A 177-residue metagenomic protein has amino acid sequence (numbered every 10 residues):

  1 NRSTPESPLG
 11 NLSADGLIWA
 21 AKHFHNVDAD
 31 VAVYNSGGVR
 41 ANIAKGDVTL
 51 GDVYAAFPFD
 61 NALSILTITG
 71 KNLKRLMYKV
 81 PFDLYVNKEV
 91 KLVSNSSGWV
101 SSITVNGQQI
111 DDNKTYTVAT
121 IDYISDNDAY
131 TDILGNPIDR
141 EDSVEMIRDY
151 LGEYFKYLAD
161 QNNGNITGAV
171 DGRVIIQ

Functional and structural regions predicted by a protein language model:
N1-E6: Glycine-rich phosphate/diphosphate-binding loops and the adjacent beta-loop-alpha structural elements that coordinate
S7, N11-Q177: Feature captures C-terminal
